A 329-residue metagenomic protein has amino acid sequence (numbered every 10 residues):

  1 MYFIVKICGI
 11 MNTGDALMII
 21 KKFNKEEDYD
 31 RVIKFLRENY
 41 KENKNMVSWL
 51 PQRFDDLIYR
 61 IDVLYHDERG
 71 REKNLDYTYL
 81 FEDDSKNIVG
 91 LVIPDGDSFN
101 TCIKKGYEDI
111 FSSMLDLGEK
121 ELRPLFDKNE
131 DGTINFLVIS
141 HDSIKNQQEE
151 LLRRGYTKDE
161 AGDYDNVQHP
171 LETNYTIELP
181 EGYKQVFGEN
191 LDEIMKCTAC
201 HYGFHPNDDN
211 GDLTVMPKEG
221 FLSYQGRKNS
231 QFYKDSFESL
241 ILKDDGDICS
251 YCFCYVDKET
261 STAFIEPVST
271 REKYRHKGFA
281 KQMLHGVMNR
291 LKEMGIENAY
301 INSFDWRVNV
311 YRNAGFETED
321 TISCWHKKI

Functional and structural regions predicted by a protein language model:
Y2-T13, D95-Y183, E189, S323-K328: Acyl-donor-binding surface of acyltransferase catalytic domains
K6-I61, E178-G220: Short amphipathic alpha-helix that is part of the acyltransferase structural core
N24-E26, R37-K128, D244, I248-E266 (+1 more regions): Conserved donor-binding loop and adjoining core beta-sheet/short helix segment in diverse acyl/aminoacyl transferases
G90, E160-D163, S250, D320: A structural microfeature
E108-P124, T270, H276-N289, E293 (+1 more regions): Conserved acetyl-CoA-binding loop-helix of GNAT-fold acetyltransferases
F136-I139, I265, N298-S303: Conserved hydrophobic beta-strand within the GNAT/NAT acetyltransferase core sheet that lines the active-site cleft
Q147-L151, Y311-R312, F316: Conserved active-site tyrosine of GNAT-family acetyltransferases
N210-G211, G220-Q225, F232-D244, I248-D257: Phosphate-binding active sites in nucleotide-utilizing proteins
